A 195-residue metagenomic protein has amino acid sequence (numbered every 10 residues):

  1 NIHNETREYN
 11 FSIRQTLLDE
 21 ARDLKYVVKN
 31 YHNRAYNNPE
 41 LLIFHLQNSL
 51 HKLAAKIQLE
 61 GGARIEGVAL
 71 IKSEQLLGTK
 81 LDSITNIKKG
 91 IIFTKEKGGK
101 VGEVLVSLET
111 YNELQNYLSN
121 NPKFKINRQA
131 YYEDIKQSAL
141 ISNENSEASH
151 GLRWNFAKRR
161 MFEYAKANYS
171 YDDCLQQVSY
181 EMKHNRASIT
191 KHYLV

Functional and structural regions predicted by a protein language model:
N1-E5, V106: Non-catalytic DNA-binding core/recognition domains of DNA-processing enzymes
R14-E40, L46-N48: A short mid-domain helix/strand-loop element embedded in enzyme catalytic domains that forms or borders the active-site
R34-I65, L175: Basic, Lys/Arg- and aromatic-enriched nucleic-acid-binding interface segment
N48, I57-I71, E163-Y164, M182-H184: A short, glycine-centered helix-capping/turn motif at helix boundaries that positions DNA-contacting or catalytic
L70-E113: Conserved tyrosine-mediated DNA breakage-rejoining catalytic core shared by Y-recombinases
L105-F162: Active-site/catalytic core of tyrosine-dependent DNA strand-transfer enzymes
R153-S188: C-terminal catalytic core of tyrosine-transesterase DNA break-rejoin enzymes
S188-V195: Major-groove recognition helix of helix-turn-helix-like DNA-binding domains
